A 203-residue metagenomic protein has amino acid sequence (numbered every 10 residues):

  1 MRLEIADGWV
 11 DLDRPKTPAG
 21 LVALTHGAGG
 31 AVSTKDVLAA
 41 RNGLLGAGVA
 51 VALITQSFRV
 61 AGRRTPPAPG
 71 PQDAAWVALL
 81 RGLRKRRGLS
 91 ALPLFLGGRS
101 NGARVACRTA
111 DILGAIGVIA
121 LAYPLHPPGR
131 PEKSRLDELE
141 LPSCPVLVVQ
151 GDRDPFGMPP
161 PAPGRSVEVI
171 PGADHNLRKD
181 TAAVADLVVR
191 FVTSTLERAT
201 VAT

Functional and structural regions predicted by a protein language model:
L3-P93, V105, L187: Serine-hydrolase catalytic machinery in alpha/beta-hydrolase-like enzymes
V32, G151, P155-P160: Conserved alpha/beta-hydrolase "acid-adjacent" motif
Q56-S57, A120-P128, G151-R153: Active-site nucleophile loop of the alpha/beta-hydrolase fold
G98-A106: Gly/Ala-rich beta-loop-alpha elbow adjacent to hydrolase catalytic centers
V105-T109, G129: Hydrolases whose catalytic domains are alpha/beta-hydrolase-1, hotdog thioesterase, or metallo-beta-lactamase-like
L141-S143, V148-Q150: Short beta-strand/loop motif that positions the catalytic acidic residue of the alpha/beta-hydrolase fold
A173-L187: Catalytic histidine-centered segment of alpha/beta-hydrolase-like enzymes
